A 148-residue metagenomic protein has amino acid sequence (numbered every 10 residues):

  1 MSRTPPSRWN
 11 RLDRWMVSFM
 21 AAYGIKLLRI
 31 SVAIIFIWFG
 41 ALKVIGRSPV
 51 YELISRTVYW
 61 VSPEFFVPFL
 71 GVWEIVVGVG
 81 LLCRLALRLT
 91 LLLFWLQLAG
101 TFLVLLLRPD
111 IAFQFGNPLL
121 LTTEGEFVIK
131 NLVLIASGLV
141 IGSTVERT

Functional and structural regions predicted by a protein language model:
M1-T148: Membrane-interface extramembranous regions
